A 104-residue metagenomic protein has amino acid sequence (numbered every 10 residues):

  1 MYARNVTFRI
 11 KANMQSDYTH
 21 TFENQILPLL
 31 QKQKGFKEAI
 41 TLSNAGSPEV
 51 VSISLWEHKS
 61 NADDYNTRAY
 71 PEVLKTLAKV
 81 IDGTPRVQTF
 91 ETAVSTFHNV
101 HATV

Functional and structural regions predicted by a protein language model:
M1-Y2, F8, I40-E49, K75-V104: Glycine-rich beta-strand-turn "strand-cap" elements at beta-sheet edges
A3, V50-S54, A69: Long alpha-helical scaffolds
T7, P28, V51: Generic anion/oxyanion-binding catalytic loop in active/binding sites
T7-A12, S54-E57: Short beta-strand-to-loop capping motifs
N13, S47, S60, E72 (+1 more regions): Short alpha-helical
N13-Y18, A62-D64: Short, conserved charged micro-motifs
N24-K37, L55-T89: An amphipathic, aromatic/His-enriched active-site/gating alpha helix that lines ligand/cofactor pockets
